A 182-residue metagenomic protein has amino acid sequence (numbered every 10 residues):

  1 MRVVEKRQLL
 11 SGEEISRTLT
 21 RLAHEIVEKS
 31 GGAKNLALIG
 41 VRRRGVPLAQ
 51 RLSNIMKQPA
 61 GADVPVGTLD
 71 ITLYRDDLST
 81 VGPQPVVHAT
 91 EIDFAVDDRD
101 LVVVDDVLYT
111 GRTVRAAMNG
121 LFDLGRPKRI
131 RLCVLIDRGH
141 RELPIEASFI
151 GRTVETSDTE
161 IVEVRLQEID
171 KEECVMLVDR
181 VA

Functional and structural regions predicted by a protein language model:
M1-A182: PRPP-associated nucleotide enzymes
